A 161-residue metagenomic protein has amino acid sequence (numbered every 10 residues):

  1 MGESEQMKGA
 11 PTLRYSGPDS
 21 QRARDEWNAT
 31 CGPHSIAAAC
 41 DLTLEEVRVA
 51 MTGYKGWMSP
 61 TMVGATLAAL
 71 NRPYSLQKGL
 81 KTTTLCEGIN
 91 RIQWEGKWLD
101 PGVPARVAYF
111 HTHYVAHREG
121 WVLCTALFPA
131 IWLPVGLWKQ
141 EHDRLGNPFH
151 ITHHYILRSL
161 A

Functional and structural regions predicted by a protein language model:
G2-L70: Active-site nucleophile-adjacent alpha helix/oxyanion-hole segment immediately C-terminal to the catalytic cysteine
S4, G32, W138-Q140, T152: Intrinsically disordered, low-complexity regions enriched for glutamine and histidine
K8-G17, R24, L80-I89, F149-I151: Contiguous, function-dense segments enriched for cysteine-driven chemistry and partner/ligand-binding capacity
A29-G32, I36-D41, T112-R118, I156-L160: Extended, compositionally biased low-complexity polar/Lys-Gly-rich tracts and adjacent boundary/linker regions are
M51-H142: Conserved active-site-adjacent core of cysteine acyl-enzyme catalytic domains
E141-A161: Charged phosphate-binding loop/patch that engages nucleotide di/tri-phosphates or the phosphate backbone of nucleic
